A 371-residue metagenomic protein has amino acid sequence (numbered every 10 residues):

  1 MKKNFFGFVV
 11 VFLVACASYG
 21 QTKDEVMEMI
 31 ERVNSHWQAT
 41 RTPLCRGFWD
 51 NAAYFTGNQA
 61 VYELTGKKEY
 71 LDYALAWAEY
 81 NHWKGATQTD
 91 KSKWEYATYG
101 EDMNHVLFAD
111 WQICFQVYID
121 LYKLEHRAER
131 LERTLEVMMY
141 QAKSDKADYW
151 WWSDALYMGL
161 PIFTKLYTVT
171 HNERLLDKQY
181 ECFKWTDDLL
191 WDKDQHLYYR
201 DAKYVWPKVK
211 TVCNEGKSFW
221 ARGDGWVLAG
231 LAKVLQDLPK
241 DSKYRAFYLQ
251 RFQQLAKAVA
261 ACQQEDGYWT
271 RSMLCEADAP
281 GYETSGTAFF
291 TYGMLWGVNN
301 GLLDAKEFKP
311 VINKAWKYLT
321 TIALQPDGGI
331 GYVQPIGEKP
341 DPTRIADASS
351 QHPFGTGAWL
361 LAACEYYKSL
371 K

Functional and structural regions predicted by a protein language model:
M1-T22: Bacterial Sec-dependent N-terminal signal peptides
D24-A52, V61-A109, F115, L121-Y122 (+3 more regions): CBM-like carbohydrate-recognition segments
D24-R46, T56, G85, D188-L190 (+3 more regions): His/Met- and acidic-residue-enriched segments that coordinate or traffic transition-metal cofactors and support
Q38, T42, G66, H82-T87 (+7 more regions): Helix-capping and short linker residues that terminate individual alpha-solenoid repeat units
G57, W77, D110-I113, V117 (+11 more regions): Amphipathic, well-ordered alpha-helical segments in soluble domains
A128-F163: Asp-box/WD-like beta-propeller blade repeats and closely related beta-sheet repeat scaffolds
T164-M273, P280-T291, L303, E307-P335 (+3 more regions): Extended ligand-binding clefts on enzyme/binding-domain cores
